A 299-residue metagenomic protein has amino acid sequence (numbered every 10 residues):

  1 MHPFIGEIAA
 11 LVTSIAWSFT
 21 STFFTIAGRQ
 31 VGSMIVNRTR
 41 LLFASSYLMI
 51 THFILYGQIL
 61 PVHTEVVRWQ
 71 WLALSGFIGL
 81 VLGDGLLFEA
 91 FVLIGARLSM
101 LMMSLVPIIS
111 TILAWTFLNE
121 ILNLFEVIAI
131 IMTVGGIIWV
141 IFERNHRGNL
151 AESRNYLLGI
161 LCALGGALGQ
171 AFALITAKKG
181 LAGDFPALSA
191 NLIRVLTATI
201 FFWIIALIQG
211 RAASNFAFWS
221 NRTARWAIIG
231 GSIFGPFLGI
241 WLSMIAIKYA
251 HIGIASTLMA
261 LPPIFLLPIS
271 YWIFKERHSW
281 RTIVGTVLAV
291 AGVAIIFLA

Functional and structural regions predicted by a protein language model:
M1-A16, S21-I35, T39-L74, D84-I94 (+5 more regions): Membrane-interface interhelical linkers
V12, T39-R40, M102-L105, L124-I128 (+3 more regions): Hydrophobic core positions of alpha-helical segments in small-molecule transporters and transporter systems
S18, M49, F77-V81, P107-I112 (+7 more regions): Hydrophobic/small/kink-forming positions within alpha-helical transmembrane segments of polytopic membrane proteins
M34-I35, R97, N123, L188-S189 (+2 more regions): Residues that define the loop-to-transmembrane-helix transition and helix capping in multi-pass membrane transporters
L42-L48, M102-T116, I131, T197-F201 (+3 more regions): Alpha-helical transmembrane segments of compact multi-pass small-molecule transporters, enriched in specific families
V66, M103, S110, A114-W139 (+3 more regions): Loop-to-transmembrane alpha-helix entry segments
S75, E120-V134, P186-A198: Alpha-helical transmembrane segments
I245-Y249, A294-A299: Juxtamembrane boundary at the C-terminal end of a transmembrane helix
